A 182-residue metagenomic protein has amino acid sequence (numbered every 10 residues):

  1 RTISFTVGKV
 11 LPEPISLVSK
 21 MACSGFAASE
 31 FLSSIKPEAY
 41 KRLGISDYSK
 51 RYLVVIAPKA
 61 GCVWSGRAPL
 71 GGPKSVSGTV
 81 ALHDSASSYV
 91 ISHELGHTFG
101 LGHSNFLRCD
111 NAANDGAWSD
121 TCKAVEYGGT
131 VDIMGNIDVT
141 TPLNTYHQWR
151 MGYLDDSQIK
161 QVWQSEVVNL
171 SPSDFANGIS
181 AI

Functional and structural regions predicted by a protein language model:
R1-G78: Active-site-proximal segments of metallohydrolase catalytic domains
R51-Y52, P58-I182: Extracellular hydrolytic enzyme modules, especially secreted metalloproteases of the metzincin/thermolysin-like class
